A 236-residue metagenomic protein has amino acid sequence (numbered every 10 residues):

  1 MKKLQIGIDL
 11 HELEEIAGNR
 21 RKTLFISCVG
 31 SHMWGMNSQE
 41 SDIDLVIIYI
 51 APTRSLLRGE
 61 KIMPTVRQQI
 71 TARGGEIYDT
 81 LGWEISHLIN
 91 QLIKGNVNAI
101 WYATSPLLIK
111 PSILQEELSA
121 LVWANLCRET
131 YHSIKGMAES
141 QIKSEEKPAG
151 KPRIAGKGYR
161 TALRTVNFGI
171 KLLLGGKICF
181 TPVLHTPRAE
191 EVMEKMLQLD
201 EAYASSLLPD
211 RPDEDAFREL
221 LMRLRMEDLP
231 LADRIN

Functional and structural regions predicted by a protein language model:
M1-C28: Helical scaffold of the NTase/Pol beta-like nucleotidyltransferase catalytic core
E15-N19, L24, V46, E219-R225 (+1 more regions): Ligand-binding pocket scaffold of soluble enzyme catalytic domains
S27, Q39, L231: A cross-kingdom feature strongest in bacterial/archaeal respiratory oxidoreductases
C28-G30, L81: Short His-Asn-centered micro-motif
G30-R67, G75: Catalytic metal-binding acidic patch
G35-S38, E76-I77, G150-G158: Conserved aromatic-histidine-acidic binding/catalytic patches
L56-Q141: A basic- and aromatic-enriched beta-loop-alpha substructure that forms the phosphate/nucleotide- and DNA/RNA-contacting
K110-N236: Conserved nucleotidyltransferase catalytic core and NTase-mimicking acidic/glycine-rich helix/loop elements in nucleic
